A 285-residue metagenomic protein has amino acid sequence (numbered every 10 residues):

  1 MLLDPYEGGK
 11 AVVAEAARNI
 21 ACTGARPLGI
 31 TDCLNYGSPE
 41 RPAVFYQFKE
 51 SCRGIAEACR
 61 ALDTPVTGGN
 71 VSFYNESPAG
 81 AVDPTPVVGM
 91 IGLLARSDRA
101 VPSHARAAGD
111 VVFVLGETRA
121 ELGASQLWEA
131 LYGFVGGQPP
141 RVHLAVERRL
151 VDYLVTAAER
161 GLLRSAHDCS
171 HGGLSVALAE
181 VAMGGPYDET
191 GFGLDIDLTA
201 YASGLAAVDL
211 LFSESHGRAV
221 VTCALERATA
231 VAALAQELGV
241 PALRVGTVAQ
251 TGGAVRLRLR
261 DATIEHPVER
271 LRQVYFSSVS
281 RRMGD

Functional and structural regions predicted by a protein language model:
M1-A120, S125-P140, L211-F212: Glycine-rich phosphate/pyrophosphate-binding loop regions near the starts of catalytic domains
E7, Y46, L144-A145, C169 (+1 more regions): Residue-level marker of alpha-helix boundaries and capping positions
G9-A11, G92-A95, R141-V151, I196-G204: A general structural motif
V12-A17, L154, L174-A182: Buried hydrophobic packing segments
P42-Y46, A145-R148, D152, E226-T229 (+1 more regions): Generic alpha-helical secondary structure signal
S51-G54, A58, L62-T67, V71-V87 (+2 more regions): Glycine-/charge-enriched secondary-structure boundary and capping motifs
V114, E129-A166: A glycine- and small/hydrophobic-rich beta-loop-beta segment that serves as a flexible "lid/hinge" or phosphate-binding
